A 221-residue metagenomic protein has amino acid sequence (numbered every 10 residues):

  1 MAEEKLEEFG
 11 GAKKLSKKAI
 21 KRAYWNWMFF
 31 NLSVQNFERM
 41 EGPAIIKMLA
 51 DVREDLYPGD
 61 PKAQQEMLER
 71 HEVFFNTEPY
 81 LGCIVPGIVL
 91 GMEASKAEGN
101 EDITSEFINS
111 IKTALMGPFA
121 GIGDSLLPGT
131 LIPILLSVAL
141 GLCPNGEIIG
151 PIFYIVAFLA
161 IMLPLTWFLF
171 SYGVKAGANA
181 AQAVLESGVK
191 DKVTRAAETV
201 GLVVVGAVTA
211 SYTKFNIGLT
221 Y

Functional and structural regions predicted by a protein language model:
M1-T104: Soluble N-terminal domains of membrane-associated systems
M92, T130, I134-P144, L159 (+1 more regions): Alpha-helical transmembrane segments of multi-pass small-molecule/ion transporters
G99-F107, F215-Y221: Hydrophobic alpha-helical transmembrane segments and immediately flanking/interface helices in integral membrane
T104-S110, G173-V189: Juxtamembrane inter-helical linkers in multi-pass membrane proteins
E106-G141: Transmembrane alpha-helical segments and their cytosolic interface motifs in multi-pass membrane proteins
A139-F153, A210-L219: Helix-coil boundary and interhelical linker segments in multi-pass alpha-helical membrane proteins
I149-L163: Alpha-helical transmembrane segments
T166-L169, S187-Y221: Alpha-helical transmembrane segments of helical membrane proteins, especially in multi-pass transport, channel
